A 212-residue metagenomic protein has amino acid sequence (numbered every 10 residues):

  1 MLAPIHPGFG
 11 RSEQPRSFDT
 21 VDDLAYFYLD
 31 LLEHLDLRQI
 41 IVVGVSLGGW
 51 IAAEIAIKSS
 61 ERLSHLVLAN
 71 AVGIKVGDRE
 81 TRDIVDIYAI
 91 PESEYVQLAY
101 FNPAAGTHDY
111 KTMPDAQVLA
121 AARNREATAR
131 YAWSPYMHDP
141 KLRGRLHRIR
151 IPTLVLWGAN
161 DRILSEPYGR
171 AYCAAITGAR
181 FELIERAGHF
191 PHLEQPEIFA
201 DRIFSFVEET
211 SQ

Functional and structural regions predicted by a protein language model:
L2-V43, D201: Active-site loop/oxyanion-hole signature of alpha/beta-hydrolase fold enzymes
H6-G10, G73, G188-P191: Alpha/beta-hydrolase active-site loop signature
S12, S46, N70: Catalytic nucleophile serine of serine hydrolases, specifically the conserved "nucleophile elbow" pentapeptide
W50-K58, S64-E94: Flexible "cap/lid" loop of the alpha/beta hydrolase fold
G77-D83, S93-R150: Conserved alpha/beta-hydrolase catalytic His-Asp/Glu region
I149, V155-W157, D161: Short beta-strand/loop motif that positions the catalytic acidic residue of the alpha/beta-hydrolase fold
R162-Y168: Conserved alpha/beta-hydrolase "acid-adjacent" motif
A179-Q212: Catalytic active-site module of serine/aspartate enzymes centered on a nucleophile-bearing elbow/loop
